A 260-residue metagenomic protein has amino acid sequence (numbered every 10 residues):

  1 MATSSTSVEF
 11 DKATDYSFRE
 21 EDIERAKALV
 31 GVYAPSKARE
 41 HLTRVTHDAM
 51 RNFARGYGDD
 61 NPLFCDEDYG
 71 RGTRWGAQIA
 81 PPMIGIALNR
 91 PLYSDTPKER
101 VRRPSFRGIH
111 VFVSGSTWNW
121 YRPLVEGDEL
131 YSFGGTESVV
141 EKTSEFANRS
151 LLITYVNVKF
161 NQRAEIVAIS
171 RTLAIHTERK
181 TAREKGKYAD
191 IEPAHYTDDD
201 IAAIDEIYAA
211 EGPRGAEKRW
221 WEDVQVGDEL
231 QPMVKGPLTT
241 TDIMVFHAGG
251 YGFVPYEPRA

Functional and structural regions predicted by a protein language model:
A2-G115, T181-A260: Hot-dog-fold acyl-thioester-processing enzymes
D59, V140, R163-E165, M233: A very general structural signal that marks isolated residues within well-ordered alpha-helical segments
I86-A87, N119, L173-I175: Residues in well-ordered beta-strands of folded domains
P91, P123, V139, Q162 (+2 more regions): Generic structural motif
S114-Q162, G227: Hydrophobic beta-sheet segments that form the core/acyl-binding groove of ACP/CoA-dependent acyl-chain-processing
D128, K142-S144, E165-V167, K180-A182 (+1 more regions): Short acidic, gly/pro-rich beta-turn/loop elements at beta-sheet edges and active-site/ligand-binding grooves
A147-V156, R171-I191: Flexible glycine-rich active-site/ligand-binding loops centered on an Asp-His dyad
V167-S170, Q231: A structural microfeature
